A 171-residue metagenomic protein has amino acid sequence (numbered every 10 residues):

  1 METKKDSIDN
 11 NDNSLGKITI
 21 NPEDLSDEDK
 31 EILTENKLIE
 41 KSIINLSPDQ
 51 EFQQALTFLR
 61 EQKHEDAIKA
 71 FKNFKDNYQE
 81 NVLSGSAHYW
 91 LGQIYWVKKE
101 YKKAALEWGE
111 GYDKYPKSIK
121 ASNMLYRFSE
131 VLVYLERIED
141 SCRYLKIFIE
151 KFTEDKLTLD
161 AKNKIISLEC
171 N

Functional and structural regions predicted by a protein language model:
M1-E61: Acidic, proline-/serine-/threonine-rich low-complexity intrinsically disordered segments
N77-L83, K114-K120, F148-A161: Short solvent-exposed coil/turn linkers within tandem alpha-helical repeat scaffolds
